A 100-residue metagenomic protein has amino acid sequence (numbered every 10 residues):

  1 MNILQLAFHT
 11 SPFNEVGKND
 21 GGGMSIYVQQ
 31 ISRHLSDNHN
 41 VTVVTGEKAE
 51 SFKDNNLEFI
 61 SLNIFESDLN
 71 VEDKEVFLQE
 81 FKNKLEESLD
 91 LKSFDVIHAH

Functional and structural regions predicted by a protein language model:
M1-S51: N-terminal subdomain of nucleotide-sugar transferases
H9-P12, F65-E66, E87-D90: A short alpha-helix capping/helix-coil boundary motif
N19, G23, E72-E80, V96: Short, surface-exposed alpha-helical recognition segments that flank or form part of ligand/macromolecule-binding
R33, N83-D90: Surface-exposed alpha-helical segments enriched in charged/polar residues
N38-N40, N56, S93: A generic structural signal for alpha->beta connector loops
L57-E86: A short, charged, and often flexible helix/loop element on the N-terminal side of the glycosyltransferase catalytic
L89-H100: Short N-terminal targeting/anchoring amphipathic segment
